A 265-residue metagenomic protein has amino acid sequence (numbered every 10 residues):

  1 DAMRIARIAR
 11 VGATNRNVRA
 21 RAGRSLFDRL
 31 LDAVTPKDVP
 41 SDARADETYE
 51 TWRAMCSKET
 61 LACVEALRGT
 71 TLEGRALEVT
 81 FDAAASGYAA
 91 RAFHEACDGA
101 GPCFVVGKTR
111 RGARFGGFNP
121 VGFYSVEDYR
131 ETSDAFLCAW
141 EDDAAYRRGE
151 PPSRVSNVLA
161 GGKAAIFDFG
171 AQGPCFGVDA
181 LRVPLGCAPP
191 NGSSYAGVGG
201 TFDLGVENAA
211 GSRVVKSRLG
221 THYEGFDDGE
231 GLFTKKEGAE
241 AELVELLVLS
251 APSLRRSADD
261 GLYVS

Functional and structural regions predicted by a protein language model:
D1-T14: N-terminal chloroplast transit peptides
M3, R16-D32: N-terminal mitochondrial targeting presequences
A9-V11, A22, G162: Generic secretory/membrane-interface signal
G12-N17, K37: A composition-driven signal for long, intrinsically disordered, charge-rich low-complexity tracts
S25-S265: Phosphate-recognition beta-domain surfaces
